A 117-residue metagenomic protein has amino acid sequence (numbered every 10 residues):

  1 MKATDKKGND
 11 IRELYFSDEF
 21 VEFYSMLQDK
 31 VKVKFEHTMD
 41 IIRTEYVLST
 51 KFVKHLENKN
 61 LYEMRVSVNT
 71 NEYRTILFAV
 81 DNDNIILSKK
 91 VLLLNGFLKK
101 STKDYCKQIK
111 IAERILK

Functional and structural regions predicted by a protein language model:
M1-E72, N82-K90, L98-K117: Basic, Lys/Arg-enriched alpha-helical interface segments
F78: Short, charged interaction patches at domain edges and termini
L94: Conserved catalytic cores of phosphodiester-cleaving nucleases, focusing on short active-site segments
